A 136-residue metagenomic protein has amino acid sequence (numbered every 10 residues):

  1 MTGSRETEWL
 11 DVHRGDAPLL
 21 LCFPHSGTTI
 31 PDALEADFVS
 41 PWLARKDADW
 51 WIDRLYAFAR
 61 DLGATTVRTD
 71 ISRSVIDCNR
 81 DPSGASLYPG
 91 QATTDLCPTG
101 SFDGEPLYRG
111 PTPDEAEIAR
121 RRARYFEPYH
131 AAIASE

Functional and structural regions predicted by a protein language model:
M1-E136: N-terminal catalytic or cofactor-binding beta/alpha core of small enzyme domains
